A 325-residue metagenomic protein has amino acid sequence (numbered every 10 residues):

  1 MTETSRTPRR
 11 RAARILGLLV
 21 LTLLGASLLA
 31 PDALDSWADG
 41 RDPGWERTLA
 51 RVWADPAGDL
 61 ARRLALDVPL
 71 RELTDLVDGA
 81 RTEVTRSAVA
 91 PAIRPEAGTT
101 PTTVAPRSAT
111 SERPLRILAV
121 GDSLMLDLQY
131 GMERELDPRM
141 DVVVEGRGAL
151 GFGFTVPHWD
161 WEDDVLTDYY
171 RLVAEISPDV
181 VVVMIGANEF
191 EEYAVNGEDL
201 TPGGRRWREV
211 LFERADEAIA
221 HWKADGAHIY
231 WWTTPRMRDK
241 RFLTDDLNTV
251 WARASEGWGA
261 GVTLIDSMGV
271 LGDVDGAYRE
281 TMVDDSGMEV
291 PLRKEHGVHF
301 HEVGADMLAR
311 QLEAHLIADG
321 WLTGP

Functional and structural regions predicted by a protein language model:
M1-L118, W321-P325: N-terminal secretory targeting modules
R41, L115-S123, F154-D160, T201-E209 (+2 more regions): Second-shell loop/turn segments in exported
T110-R205: Conserved SGNH/GDSL esterase-like catalytic core that processes O-acyl groups on lipids and polysaccharides
E162-V173, F212-H221, T249: Alpha-helical scaffolding within the catalytic cores of extracellular/periplasmic polymer-degrading hydrolases
M184-A194, A218-T249, D266-M268: Active-site segments of SGNH/GDSL-like serine hydrolases that catalyze O-acetyl group transfer/hydrolysis on lipids
D199-H228, W258, V262: Charged, glycine-enriched surface loops/patches that mediate electrostatic binding to polyanionic ligands
R236-P325: Catalytic His-Asp segment of secreted/periplasmic serine-dependent ester chemistry enzymes
